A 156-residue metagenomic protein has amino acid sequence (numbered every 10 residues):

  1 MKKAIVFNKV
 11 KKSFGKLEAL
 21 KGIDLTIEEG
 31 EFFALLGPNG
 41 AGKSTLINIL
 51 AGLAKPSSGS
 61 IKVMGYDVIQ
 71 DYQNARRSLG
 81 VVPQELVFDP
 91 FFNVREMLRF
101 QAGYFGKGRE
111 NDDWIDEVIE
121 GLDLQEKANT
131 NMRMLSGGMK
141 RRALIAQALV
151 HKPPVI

Functional and structural regions predicted by a protein language model:
A51: Helix-to-loop junction immediately C-terminal to a conserved catalytic motif
G59-Q70, N74-A75: Conserved ABC transporter NBD signature motif
R99, G103-K127: Conserved ABC ATPase "signature" region
N131-L135: Conserved ABC ATPase signature
I145: Hydrophobic anchor residue at the start of the ABC signature
K152: Conserved catalytic motifs of ABC-family nucleotide-binding domains
